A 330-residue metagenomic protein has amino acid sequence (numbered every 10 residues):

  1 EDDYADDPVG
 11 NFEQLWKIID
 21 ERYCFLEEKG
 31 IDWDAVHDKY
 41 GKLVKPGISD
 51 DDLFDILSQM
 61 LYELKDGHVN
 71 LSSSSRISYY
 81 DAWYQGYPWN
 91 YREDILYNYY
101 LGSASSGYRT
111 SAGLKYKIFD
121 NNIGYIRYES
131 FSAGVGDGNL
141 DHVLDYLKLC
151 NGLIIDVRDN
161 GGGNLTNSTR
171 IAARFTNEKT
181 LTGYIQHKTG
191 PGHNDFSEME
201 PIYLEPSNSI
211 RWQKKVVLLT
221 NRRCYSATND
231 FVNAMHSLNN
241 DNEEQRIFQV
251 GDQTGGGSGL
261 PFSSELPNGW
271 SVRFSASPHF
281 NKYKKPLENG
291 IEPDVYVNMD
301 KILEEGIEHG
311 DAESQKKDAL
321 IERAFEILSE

Functional and structural regions predicted by a protein language model:
E1, A5, V9-E13, I123-Y125 (+2 more regions): C-terminal "post-core" interaction segments
E1-H187, N194-E198, K215, E243 (+2 more regions): Flexible, low-complexity junctional segments that flank or bridge functional domains
